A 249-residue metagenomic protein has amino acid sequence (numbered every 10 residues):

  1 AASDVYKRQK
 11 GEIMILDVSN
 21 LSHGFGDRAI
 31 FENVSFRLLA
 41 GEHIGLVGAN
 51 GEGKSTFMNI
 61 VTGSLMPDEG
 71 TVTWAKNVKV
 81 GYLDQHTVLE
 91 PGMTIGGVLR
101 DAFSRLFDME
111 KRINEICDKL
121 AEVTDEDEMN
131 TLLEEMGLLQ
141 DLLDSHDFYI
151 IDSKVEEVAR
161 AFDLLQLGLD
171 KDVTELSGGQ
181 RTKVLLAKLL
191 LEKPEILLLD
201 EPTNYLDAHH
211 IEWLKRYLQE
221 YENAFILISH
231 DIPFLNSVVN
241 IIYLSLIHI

Functional and structural regions predicted by a protein language model:
A1-Y6, I249: Short, small-residue-biased leader/transition segments that mark boundaries at the very start of proteins
K10-I247: ABC ATP-binding cassette signature C-motif
